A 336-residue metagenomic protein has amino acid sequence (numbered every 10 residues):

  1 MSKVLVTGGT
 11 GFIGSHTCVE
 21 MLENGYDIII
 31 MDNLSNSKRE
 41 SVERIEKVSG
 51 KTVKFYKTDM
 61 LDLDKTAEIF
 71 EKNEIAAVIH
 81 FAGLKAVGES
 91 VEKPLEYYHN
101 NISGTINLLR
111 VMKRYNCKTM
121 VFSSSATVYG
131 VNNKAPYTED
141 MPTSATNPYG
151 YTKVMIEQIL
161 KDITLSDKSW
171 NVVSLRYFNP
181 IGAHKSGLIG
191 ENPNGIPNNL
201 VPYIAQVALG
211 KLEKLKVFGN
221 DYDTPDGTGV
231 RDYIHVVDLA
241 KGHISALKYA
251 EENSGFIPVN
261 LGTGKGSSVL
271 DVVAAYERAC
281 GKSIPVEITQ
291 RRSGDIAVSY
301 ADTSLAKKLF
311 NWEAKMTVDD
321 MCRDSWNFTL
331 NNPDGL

Functional and structural regions predicted by a protein language model:
M1-A183: N-terminal Rossmann-like NAD(P)+-binding domain of SDR-like oxidoreductases, especially those catalyzing
I30, S41, V87, N133 (+9 more regions): Glycine-rich, flexible loop/turn motifs
R39, S169, N179-N199, G210-R231: Short, flexible, glycine-rich and Lys/Arg-enriched loop motifs at helix boundaries that contact anionic partners
E92, N133-K134, P142, P148 (+6 more regions): Short capping/connector residues at structural and topological boundaries
A145-T152, P193, P197-V201, D232-V236: The catalytic Tyr-centered alpha-helix of NAD(P)H-dependent dehydrogenases
Y203-L336: C-terminal substrate-binding subdomain of Rossmann-fold SDR/epimerase-dehydratase oxidoreductases
